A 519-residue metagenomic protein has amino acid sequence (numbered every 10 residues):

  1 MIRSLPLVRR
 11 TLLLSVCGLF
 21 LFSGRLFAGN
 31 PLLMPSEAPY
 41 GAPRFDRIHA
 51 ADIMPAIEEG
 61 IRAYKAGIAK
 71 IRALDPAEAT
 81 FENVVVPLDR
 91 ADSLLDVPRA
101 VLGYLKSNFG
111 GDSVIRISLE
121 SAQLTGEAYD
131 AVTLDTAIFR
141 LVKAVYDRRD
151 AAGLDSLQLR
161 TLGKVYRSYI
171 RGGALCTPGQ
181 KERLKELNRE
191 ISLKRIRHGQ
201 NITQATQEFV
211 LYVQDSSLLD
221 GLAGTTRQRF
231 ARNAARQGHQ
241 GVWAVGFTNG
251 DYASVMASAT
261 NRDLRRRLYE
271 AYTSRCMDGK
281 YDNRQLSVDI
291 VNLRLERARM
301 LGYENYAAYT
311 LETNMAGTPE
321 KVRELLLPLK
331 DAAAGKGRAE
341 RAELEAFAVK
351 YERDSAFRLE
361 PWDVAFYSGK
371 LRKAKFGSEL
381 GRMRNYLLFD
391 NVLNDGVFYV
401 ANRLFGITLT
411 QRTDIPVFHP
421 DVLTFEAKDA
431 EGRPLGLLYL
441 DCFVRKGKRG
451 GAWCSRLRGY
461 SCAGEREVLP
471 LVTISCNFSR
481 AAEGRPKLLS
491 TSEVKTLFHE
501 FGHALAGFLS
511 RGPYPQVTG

Functional and structural regions predicted by a protein language model:
I2-L13: Bacterial N-terminal signal peptides that target proteins for export
T11-R25: Bacterial N-terminal signal peptides
G29-T225, R229: N-terminal helix-rich structural modules
E37-D52, L102-S121, A144-E186, G246-Q285 (+3 more regions): Short His/Asp/Glu-rich catalytic/ion-coordination signatures at enzyme active sites or charged loops
L157, T161, L193, Q200 (+3 more regions): Active-site-proximal, well-structured secondary-structure segments within enzyme catalytic domains
R382-F389, A482-S490, T518: Active-site rim elements
P434, S510-G519: Acidic/histidine-rich catalytic neighborhood
S492-G507: Active-site recognition of the HExxH zinc-binding catalytic motif
